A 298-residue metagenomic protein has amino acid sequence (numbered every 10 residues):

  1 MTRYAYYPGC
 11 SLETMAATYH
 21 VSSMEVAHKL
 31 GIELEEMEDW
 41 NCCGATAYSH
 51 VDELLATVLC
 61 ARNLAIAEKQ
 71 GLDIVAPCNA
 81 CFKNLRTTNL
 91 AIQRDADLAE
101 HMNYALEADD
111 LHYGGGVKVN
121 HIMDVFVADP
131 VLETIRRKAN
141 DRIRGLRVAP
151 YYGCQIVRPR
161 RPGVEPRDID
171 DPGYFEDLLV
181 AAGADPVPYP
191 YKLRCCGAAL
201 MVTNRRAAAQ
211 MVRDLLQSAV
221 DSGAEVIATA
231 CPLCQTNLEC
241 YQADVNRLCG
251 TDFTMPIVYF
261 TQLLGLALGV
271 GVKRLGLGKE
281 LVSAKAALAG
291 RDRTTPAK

Functional and structural regions predicted by a protein language model:
M1-K298: Iron-sulfur cluster-binding electron-transfer modules in prokaryotic oxidoreductases
